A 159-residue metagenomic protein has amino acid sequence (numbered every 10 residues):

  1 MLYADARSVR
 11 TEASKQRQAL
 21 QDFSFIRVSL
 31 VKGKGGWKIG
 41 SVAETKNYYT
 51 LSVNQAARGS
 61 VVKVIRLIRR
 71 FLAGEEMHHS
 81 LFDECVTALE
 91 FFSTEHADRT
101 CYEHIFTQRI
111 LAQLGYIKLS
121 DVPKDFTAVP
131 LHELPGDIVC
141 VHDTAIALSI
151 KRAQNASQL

Functional and structural regions predicted by a protein language model:
M1-L159: Non-catalytic alpha-helical scaffolds and adjoining flexible linkers that form interface surfaces for assembly
